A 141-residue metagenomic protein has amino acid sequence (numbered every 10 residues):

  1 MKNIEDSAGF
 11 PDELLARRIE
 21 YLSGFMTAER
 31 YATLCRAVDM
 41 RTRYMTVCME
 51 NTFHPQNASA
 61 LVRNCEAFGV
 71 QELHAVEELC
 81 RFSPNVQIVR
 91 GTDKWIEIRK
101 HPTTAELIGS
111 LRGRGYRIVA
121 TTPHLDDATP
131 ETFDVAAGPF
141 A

Functional and structural regions predicted by a protein language model:
M1-A141: Post-transcriptional modification and biogenesis factors for structured RNAs of the translation apparatus
